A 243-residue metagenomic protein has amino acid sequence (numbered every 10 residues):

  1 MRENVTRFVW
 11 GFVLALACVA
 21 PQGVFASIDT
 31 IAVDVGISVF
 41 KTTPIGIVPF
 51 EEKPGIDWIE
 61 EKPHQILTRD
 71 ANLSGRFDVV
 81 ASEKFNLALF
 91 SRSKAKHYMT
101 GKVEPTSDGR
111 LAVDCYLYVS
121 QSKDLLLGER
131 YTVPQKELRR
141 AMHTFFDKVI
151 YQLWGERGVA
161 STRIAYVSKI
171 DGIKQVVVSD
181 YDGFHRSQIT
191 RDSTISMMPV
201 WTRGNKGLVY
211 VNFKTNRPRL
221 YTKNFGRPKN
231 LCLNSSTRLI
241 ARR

Functional and structural regions predicted by a protein language model:
W10-P21: Bacterial N-terminal signal peptides
D29-A95, M99: Short beta-strand->alpha-helix linker/helix-N-cap micro-motif that forms a surface specificity/interaction loop
N86-K148: Amphipathic beta-strand/beta-sheet edge segments enriched in Tyr/Trp
T100, I164-S168, G207-V211: Residue position within the beta-strands of beta-propeller blades
D108-A112, D171-V178, N216-T222: Structural motif
Q121, D180-F184, N224-R227: Short loop/turn segments that connect beta-strands within beta-propeller blades
E137, Q152, S193-V211, K229-R243: Conserved beta-propeller blade repeats
E156-A160, R203-G204: Residue-level detector of Asp-centered blade-edge/turn motifs that repeat once per structural unit in beta-propeller
